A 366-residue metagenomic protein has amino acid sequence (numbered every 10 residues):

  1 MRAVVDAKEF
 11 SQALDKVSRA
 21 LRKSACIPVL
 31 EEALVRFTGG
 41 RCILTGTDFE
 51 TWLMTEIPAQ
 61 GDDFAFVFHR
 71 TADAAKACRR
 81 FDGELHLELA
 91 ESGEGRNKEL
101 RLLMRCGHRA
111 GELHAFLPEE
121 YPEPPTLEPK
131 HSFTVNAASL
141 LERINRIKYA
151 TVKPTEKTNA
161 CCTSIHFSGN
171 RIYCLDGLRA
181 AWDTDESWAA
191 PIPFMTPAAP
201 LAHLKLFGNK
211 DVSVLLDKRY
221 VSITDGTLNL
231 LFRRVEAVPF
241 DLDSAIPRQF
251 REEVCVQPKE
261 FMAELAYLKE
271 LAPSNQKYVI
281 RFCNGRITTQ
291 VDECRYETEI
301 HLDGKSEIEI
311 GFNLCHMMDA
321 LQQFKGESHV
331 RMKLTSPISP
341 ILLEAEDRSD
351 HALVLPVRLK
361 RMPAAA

Functional and structural regions predicted by a protein language model:
M1-A366: Structural preference for solvent-exposed beta-strand-turn elements and adjacent flexible terminal/loop segments within
